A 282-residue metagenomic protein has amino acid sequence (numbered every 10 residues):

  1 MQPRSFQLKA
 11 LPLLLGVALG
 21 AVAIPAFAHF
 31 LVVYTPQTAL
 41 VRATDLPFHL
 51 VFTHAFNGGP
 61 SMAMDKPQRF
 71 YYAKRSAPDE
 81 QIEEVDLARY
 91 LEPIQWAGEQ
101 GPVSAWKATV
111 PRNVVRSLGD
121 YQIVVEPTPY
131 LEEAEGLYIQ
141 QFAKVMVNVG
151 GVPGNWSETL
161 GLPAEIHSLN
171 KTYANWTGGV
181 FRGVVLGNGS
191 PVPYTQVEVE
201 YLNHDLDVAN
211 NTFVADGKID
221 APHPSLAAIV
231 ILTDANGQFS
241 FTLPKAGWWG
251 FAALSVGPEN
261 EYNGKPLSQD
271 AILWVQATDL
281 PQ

Functional and structural regions predicted by a protein language model:
Q2-L13: Bacterial N-terminal signal peptides that target proteins for export
H29-L46, A134-V208, N263-Q282: Beta-strand-rich domain onsets/edges
F52-S61, G187-N188: Short amphipathic, basic-aromatic surface patches that mediate peripheral association with negatively charged
N57, T128-E135, G257-N263: Short acidic/polar inter-strand loop motif in beta-rich domains
T109, N236-T242: Short, surface-exposed beta-strand/beta-hairpin micro-motifs centered on an aromatic residue
S117-L131, W249-S255: Short, aromatic- and glycine-rich surface loops/edge beta-strands on solvent-exposed regions
D207, T212-N236: Short, acidic Ser/Thr/Gly-rich low-complexity loop/linker segments typical of extracellular and cell-surface proteins
